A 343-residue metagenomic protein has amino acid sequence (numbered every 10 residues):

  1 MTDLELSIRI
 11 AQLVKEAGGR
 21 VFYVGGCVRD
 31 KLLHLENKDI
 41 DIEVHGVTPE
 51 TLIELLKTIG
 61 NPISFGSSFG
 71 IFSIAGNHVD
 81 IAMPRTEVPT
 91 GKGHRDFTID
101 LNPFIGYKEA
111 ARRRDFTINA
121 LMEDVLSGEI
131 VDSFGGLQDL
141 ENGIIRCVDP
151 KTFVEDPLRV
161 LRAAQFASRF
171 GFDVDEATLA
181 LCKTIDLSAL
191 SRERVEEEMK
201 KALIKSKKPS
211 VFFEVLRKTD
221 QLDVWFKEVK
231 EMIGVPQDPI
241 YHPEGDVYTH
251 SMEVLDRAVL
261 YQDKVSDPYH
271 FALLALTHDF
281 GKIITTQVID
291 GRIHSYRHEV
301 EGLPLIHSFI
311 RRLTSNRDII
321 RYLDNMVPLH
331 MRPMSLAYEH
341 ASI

Functional and structural regions predicted by a protein language model:
M1-I343: Catalytic cores of the polymerase beta-like nucleotidyltransferase superfamily and closely associated nucleotide
